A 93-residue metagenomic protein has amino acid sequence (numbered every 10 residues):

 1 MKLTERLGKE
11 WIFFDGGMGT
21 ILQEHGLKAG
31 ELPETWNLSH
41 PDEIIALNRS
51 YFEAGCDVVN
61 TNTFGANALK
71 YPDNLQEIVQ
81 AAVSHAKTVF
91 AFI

Functional and structural regions predicted by a protein language model:
M1-I93: Domain-level signal for soluble alpha/beta catalytic cores
